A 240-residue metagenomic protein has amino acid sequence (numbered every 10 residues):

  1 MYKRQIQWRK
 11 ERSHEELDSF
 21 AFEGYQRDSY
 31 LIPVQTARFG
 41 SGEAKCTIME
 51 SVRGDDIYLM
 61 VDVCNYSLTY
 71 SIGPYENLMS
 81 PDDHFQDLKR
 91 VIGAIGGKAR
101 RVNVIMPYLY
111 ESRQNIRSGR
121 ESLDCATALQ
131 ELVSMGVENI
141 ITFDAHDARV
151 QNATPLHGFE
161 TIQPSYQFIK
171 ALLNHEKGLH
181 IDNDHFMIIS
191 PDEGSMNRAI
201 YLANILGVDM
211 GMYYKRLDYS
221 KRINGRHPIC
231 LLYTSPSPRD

Functional and structural regions predicted by a protein language model:
M1-Q5, Y233-D240: Conserved small/polar residues in nucleotide/adenosyl-binding loops
S13-R53, S112-E121, P155-L173, H180-D184 (+1 more regions): Short, glycine/charge-rich flexible loops or terminal/linker lids adjacent to PRPP-binding catalytic cores
G42-E50, L88-G97, T127-L132, G136 (+1 more regions): Short, charged beta->alpha transition segments
G54-I57, V61-V63, S67-S71, K89-I116: Mobile, glycine- and charge-enriched loop segments and immediately flanking short secondary-structure elements within
Y75-G93, G119-T127: Glycine-rich anion/phosphate-binding loops
V102-I105, H185-P191: Short glycine-rich phosphate-binding loop at a beta-alpha junction
P107-L109, A145-H146, K215-R216: Short, ordered loop/turn segments at secondary-structure junctions
G119-D124, A128-I162: Internal gly/pro-rich beta-alpha loop/helix module that stabilizes soluble enzyme cofactors or their anionic handles
